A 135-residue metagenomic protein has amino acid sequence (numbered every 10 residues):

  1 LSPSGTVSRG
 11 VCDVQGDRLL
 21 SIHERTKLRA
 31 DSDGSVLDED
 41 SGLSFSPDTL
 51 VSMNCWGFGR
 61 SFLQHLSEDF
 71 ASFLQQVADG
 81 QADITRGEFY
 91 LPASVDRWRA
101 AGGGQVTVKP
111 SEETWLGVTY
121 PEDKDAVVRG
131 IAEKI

Functional and structural regions predicted by a protein language model:
L1-W56, R60: Conserved core of the sugar-phosphate nucleotidyltransferase
I22, H65-L66, V127: Residues that scaffold the ATP/ADP-binding catalytic core of kinase and kinase-like folds
L50, T107-E113: Catalytic beta-strand/loop signature of glycosyltransferases that borders the donor
F58, F62-L63, K124: A generic structural signal for short hydrophobic patches within well-formed alpha-helices
S67-G103: A C-terminal functional module that forms or caps the active site or interfaces directly with catalytic machinery
